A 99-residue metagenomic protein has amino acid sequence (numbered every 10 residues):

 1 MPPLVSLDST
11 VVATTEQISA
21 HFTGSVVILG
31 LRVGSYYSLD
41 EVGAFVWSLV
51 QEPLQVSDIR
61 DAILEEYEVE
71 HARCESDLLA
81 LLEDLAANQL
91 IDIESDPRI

Functional and structural regions predicted by a protein language model:
M1-V26, G30: Long, low-complexity, charged/polar intrinsically disordered regions in eukaryotic proteins
F22, S35-I99: Long, charge-rich, low-complexity alpha-helical segments
